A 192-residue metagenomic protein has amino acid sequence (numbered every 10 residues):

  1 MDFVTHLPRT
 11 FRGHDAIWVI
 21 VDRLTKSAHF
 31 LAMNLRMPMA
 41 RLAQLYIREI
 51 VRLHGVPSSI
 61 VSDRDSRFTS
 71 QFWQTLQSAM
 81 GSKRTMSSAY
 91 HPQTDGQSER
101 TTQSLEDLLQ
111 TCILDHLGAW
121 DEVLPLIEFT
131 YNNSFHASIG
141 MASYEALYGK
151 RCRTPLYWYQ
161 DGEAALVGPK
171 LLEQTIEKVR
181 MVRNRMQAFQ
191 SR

Functional and structural regions predicted by a protein language model:
M1-R192: Integrase module of LTR retroelements
